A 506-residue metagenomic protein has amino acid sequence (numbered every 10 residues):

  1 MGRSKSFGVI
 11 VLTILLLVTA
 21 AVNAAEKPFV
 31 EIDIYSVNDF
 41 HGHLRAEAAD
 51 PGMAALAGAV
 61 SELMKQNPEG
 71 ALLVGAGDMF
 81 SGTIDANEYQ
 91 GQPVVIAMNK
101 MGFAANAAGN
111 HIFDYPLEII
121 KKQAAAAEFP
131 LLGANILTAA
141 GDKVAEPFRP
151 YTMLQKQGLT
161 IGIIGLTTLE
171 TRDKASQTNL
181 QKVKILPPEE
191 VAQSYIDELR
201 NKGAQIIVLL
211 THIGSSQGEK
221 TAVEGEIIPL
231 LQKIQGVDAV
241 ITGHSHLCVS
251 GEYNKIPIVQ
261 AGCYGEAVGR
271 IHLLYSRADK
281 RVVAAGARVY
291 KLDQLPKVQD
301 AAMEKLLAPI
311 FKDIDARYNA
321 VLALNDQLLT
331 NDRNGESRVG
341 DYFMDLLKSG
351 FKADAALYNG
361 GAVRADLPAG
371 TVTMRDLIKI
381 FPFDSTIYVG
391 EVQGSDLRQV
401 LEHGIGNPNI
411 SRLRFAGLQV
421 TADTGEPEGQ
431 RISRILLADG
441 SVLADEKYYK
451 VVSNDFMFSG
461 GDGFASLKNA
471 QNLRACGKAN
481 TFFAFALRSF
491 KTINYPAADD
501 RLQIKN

Functional and structural regions predicted by a protein language model:
M1-V11: Bacterial N-terminal signal peptides that target proteins for export
I10-T19: Bacterial N-terminal signal peptides
A24-K312, N334-S349, A356, T371 (+4 more regions): Acidic, metal/ion-coordinating pockets
R288-K291, L324-L329, L357-L367, F415-E426 (+1 more regions): A glycine-rich phosphate-binding loop feature that marks nucleotide/adenosyl-phosphate handling sites
R317-E336: Glycine-rich phosphate/diphosphate-binding loops and the adjacent beta-loop-alpha structural elements that coordinate
A365-V392, D396-G404: Flexible, polar/acidic helix-loop-strand segments at domain edges
N409-L437: Charge-dense polyanion-binding interfaces
L443-S489: A hydrophobic, small-residue-rich beta->alpha segment in the mid-to-C-terminal subdomain of diverse proteins
